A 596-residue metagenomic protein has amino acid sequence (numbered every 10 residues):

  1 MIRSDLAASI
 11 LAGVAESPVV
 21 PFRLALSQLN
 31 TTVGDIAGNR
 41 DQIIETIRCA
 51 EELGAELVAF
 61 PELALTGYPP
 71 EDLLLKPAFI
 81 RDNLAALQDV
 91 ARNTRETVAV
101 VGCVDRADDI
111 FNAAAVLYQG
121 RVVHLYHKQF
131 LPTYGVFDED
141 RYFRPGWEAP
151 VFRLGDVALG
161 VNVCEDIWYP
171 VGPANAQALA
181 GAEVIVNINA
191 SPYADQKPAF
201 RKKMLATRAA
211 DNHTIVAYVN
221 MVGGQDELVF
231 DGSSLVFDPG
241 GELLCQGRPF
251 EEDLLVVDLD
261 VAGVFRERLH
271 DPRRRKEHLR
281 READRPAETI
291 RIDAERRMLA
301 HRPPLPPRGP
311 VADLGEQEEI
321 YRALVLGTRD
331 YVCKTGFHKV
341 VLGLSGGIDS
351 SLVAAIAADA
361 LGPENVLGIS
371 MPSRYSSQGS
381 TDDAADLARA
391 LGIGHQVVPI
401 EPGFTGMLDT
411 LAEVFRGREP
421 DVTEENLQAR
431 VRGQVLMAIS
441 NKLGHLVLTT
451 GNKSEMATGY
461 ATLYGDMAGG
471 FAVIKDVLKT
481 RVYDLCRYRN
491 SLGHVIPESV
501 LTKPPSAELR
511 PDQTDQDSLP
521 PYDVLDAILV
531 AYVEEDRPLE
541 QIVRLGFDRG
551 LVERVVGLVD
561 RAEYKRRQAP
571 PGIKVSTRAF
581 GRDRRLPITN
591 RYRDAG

Functional and structural regions predicted by a protein language model:
M1-G343, D359: Enzyme catalytic cores with a strong preference for nitrogen-chemistry domains
A15, F22-R23, R153-G155, G263-G596: ATP/NTP-dependent adenylation/nucleotidyl-transfer catalytic domains that generate, transfer, or process NMP-activated
